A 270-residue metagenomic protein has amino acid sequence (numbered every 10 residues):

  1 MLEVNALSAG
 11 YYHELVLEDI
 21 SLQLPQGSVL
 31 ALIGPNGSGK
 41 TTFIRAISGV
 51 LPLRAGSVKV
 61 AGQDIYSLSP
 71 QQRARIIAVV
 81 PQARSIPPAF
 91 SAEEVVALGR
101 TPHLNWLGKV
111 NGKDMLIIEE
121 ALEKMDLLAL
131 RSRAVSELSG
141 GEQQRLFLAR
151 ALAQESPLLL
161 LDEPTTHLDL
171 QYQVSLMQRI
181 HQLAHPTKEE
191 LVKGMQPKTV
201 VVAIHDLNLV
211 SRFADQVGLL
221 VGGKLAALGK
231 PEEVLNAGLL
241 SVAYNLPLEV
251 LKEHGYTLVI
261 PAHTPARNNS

Functional and structural regions predicted by a protein language model:
L2, L17-D19: Conserved structural motif at the start of ABC-family nucleotide-binding domains
I33-P35: The feature captures the beta-strand-to-loop junction immediately N-terminal to the Walker
S48: Helix-to-loop junction immediately C-terminal to a conserved catalytic motif
G56-D64: Conserved ABC transporter NBD signature motif
K109, A134-L138, E142: Conserved ABC ATPase signature
A153-P157: A short, proline-enriched helix->beta-strand linker immediately N-terminal to the Walker B motif in ABC-type P-loop
L159-E163, L168: Catalytic Walker B motif of ABC-type/P-loop ATPase nucleotide-binding domains
S241-S270: ABC ATPase nucleotide-binding domains
